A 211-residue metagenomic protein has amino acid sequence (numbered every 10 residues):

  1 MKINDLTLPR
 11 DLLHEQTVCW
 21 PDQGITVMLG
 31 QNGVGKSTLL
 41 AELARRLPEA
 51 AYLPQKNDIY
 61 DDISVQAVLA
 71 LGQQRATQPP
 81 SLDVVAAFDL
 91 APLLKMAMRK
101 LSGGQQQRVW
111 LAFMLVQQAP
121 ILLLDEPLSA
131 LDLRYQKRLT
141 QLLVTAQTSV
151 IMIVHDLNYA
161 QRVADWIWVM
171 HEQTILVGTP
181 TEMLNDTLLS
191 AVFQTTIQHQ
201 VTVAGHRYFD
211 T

Functional and structural regions predicted by a protein language model:
S37-Q74: ABC ATPase nucleotide-binding domain signature region
P79-L93: Conserved ABC ATPase "signature" region
A97-L101: Conserved ABC ATPase signature
L122-E126: Catalytic Walker B motif of ABC-type/P-loop ATPase nucleotide-binding domains
V154-H155: H-loop/switch region of ABC-family ATPase nucleotide-binding domains
I167-P180: H-loop (His-switch) and adjacent beta-strand-loop-beta switch element of ABC-type ATPase nucleotide-binding domains
E182, D186, V192-T211: ABC ATPase nucleotide-binding domains
